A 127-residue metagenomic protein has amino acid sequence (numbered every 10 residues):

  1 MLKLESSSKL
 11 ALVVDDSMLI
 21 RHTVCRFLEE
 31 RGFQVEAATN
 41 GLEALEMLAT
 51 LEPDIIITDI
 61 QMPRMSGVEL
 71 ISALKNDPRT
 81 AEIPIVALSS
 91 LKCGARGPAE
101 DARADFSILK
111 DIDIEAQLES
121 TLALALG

Functional and structural regions predicted by a protein language model:
M1-L10, D113-G127: Non-catalytic signal-transmission and effector/linker regions of two-component phosphorelay proteins
M18-E36: Two-component/phosphorelay signaling modules centered on CheY-like receiver
A37-I55, Q117-E119: Acidic, metal-coordinating helix/loop segments flanking the phosphotransfer/catalytic sites of two-component signaling
T39-E43, S66-S72: Acidic catalytic/metal-coordinating carboxylates
D59: Active-site residues of response regulator receiver
M62: Receiver (REC) domain active-site loop signature in two-component systems and cognate sites in sensor histidine kinases
E69, L91-A123: Alpha4 helix (beta4-alpha4-beta5 surface) of REC/receiver domains from two-component response regulators
V86-L88: Hydrophobic/aromatic residues positioned on beta-strands within the core alpha/beta folds
